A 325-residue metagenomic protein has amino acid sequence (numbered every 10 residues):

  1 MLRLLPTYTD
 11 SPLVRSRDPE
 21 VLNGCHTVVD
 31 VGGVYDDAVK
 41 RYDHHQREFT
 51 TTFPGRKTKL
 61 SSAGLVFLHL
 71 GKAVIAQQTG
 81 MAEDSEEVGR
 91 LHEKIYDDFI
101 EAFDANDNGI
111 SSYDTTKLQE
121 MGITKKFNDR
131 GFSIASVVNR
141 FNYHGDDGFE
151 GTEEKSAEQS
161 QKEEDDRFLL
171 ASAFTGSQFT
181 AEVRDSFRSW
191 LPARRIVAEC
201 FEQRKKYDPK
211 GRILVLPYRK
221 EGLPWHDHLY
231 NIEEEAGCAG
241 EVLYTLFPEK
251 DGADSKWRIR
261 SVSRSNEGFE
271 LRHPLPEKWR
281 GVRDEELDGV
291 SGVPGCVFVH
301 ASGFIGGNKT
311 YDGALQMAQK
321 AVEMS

Functional and structural regions predicted by a protein language model:
M1-Y143, E158, E270-S325: Replace "Mg2+/Mn2+-dependent" with "divalent metal-dependent
P6-Y8, P12-L13, P54, A63-F67 (+8 more regions): Generic detector of bulky aromatic hydrophobic side chains
I100-G222: Hydrophobic, aromatic-enriched interface-forming segments
R195-A198, E202-S325: Gly/His-enriched, cation/cofactor- and phosphate-binding structural elements
